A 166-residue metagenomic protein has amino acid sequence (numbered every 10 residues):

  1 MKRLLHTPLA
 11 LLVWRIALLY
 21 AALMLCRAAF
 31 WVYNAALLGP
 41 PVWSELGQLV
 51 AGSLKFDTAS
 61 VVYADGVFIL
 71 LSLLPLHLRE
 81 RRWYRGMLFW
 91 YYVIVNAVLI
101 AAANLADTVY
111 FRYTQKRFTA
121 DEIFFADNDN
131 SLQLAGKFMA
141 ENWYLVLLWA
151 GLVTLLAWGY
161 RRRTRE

Functional and structural regions predicted by a protein language model:
L4-L18, W83-A97: Alpha-helical transmembrane segments and their helix-start/interface "positive-inside/aromatic belt" motifs in integral
L5-A36, P40, S60: Generic N-terminal leader/targeting and pre-domain segments
P8, G47-G52, H77-E80: Short, hydrophobic transmembrane alpha-helix segments
A17-R27, A59-S72, V93-N104, L147-A157: Hydrophobic alpha-helical transmembrane segments of multi-pass integral membrane proteins
C26-F56, L88-L148: Membrane-interfacial interhelical loops
L74-L88, R165: Membrane interface segments of multi-pass transport proteins and intramembrane proteases
L78-R79, L148-E166: Cytosolic-side transmembrane helix boundary signature
